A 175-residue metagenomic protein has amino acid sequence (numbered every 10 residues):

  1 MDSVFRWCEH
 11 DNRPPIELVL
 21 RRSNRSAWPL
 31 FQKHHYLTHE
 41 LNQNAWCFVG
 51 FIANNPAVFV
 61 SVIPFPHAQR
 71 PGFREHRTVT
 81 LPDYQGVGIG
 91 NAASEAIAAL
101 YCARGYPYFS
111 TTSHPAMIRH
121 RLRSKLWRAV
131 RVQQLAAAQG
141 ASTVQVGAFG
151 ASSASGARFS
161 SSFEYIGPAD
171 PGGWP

Functional and structural regions predicted by a protein language model:
M1-S23: Conserved N-terminal entry element of GNAT/NAT acetyltransferase domains
R6, N12, L30, G172-P175: N-terminal module-boundary/linker segments of secreted carbohydrate-active enzymes
L18-Y84, P115: A conserved beta-strand-loop-helix scaffold within acyl/acetyltransferase catalytic domains
T80, Q85-Y101: Conserved acetyl-CoA-binding loop-helix of GNAT-fold acetyltransferases
A99-A116: Conserved GNAT acetyl-CoA-binding A-motif
M117-R121: Short catalytic/ligand-binding loop motif for oxyanion handling, primarily in non-cytosolic enzymes, centered on
W127-F149: Conserved catalytic-core motifs of GNAT/GCN5-like acyltransferases
V146-P175: A conserved mid-domain beta-alpha-beta active-site/ligand-binding segment of alpha/beta enzyme cores
